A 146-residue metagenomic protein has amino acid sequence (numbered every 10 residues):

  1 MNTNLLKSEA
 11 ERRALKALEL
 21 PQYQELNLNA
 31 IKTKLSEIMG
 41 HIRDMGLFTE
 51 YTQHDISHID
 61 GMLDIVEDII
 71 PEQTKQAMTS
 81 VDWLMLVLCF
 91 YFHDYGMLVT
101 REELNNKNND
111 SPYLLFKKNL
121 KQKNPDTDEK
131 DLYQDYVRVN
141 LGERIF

Functional and structural regions predicted by a protein language model:
N2-L47, L63-E67: Basic/hydrophobic alpha-helical interface regions
T3, T33, T49-T52, T74 (+3 more regions): Residue-identity detector for threonine
K7, K16, K32-K34, R43 (+5 more regions): Context-gated lysine
E25, I56-I59, D135-V139: Generic detection of long, well-ordered alpha-helical segments
S36-G61, D128-L132: Active-site flanking loop/helix segments enriched in acidic
F48-M85: Alpha-helical phosphate/pyrophosphate-handling elements in metalloenzyme active cores
Q76, V81-F146: Divalent metal-dependent catalytic cores for phosphoryl transfer on phosphate-bearing substrates
